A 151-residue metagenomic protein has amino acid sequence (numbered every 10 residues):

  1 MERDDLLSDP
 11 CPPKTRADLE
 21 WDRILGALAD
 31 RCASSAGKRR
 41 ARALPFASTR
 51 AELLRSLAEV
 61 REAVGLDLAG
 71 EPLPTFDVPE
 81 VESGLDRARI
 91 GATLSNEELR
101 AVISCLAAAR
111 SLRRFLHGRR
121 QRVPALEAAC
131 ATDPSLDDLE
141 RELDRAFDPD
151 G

Functional and structural regions predicted by a protein language model:
M1-D150: Conserved amphipathic alpha-helical "coupling/scaffold" segments that transmit conformational changes between domains
